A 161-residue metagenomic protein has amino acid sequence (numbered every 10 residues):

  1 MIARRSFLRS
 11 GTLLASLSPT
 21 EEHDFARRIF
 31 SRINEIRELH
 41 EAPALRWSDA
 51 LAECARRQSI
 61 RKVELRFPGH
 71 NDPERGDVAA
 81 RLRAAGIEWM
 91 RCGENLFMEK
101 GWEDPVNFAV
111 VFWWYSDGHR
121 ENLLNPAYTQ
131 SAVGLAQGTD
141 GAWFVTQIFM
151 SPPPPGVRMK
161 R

Functional and structural regions predicted by a protein language model:
M1-L14: N-terminal secretory signal peptides and thylakoid transit peptides that target proteins across membranes
L8, E53, R120-E121: Generic structural signal for individual residues within well-ordered alpha-helical segments across diverse proteins
L13, R57, R61, F112-Y115: Residues within well-ordered alpha-helical secondary structure of globular protein domains
L14, I36, Q147-R161: Mature exported/compartmentalized surface modules and terminal targeting/interaction regions
E21-A80, S131: Short, well-ordered surface patches within globular domains
D77-P155: A well-ordered secondary-structure block
